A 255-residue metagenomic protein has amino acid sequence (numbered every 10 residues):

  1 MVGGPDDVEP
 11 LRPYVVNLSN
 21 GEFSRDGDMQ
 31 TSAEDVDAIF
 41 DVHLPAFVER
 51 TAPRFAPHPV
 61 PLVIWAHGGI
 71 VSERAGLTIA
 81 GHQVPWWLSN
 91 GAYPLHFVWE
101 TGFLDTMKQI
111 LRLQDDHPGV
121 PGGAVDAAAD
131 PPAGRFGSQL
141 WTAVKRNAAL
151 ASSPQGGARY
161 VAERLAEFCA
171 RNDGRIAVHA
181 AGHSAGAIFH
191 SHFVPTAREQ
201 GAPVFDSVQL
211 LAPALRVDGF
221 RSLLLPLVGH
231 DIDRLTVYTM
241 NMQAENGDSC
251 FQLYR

Functional and structural regions predicted by a protein language model:
M1-N172: Flexible, membrane-associating and regulatory peripheral segments of lipid-active enzymes
A56, G81-S89, V194-V204, S222-I232: Short, surface-exposed basic-aromatic patches at helix termini and helix-loop junctions that form
P59-P61, N90-Y93, R175-A177, P203-D206 (+1 more regions): Loop/turn elements at helix/coil->beta-strand transitions in domains of secreted/extracellular proteins
I70, T101, R159-A162, I188 (+1 more regions): Subunit-assembly interface segments of extracellular/virion macromolecular structures
E73-G81, D105-I110, I188-V194, V217-L224 (+1 more regions): A short acidic (Asp/Glu
A180, V208-L210: Conserved alpha/beta-hydrolase fold motif
A180-G186, H190: Gly/Ala-rich beta-loop-alpha elbow adjacent to hydrolase catalytic centers
L210-R255: Surface cap/lid and interfacial helix-loop subdomains adjacent to catalytic sites that gate substrate access
